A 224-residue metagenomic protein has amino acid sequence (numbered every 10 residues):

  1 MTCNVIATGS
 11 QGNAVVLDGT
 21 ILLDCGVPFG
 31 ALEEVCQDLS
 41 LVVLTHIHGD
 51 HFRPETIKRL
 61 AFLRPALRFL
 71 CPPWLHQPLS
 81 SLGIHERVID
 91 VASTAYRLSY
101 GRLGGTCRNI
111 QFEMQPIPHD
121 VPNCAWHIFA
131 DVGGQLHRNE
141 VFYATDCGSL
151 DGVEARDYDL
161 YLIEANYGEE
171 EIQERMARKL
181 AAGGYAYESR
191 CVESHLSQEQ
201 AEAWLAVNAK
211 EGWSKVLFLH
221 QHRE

Functional and structural regions predicted by a protein language model:
M1-Q37, C124-D146, L160: Conserved beta-strand hairpin/beta-sheet module of binuclear metal-dependent hydrolase folds, prominently
A7-T8, T20, C25-V27, I47 (+5 more regions): Active-site metal-binding loops of divalent metal-dependent hydrolases
Q11-A14, D50, F112-M114: Structured catalytic core of nucleotide-sugar glycosyltransferases
D18, D38-L39, A66, R138 (+2 more regions): A general structural motif
P28-L75: Active-site metal-binding motif and surrounding structural segment of the metallo-beta-lactamase
L32, D151-E154: Short conserved loop adjoining the S-adenosyl-L-methionine
C71-R138: Metallo-beta-lactamase
E154-E224: Cap/insert and terminal regions of metallo-dependent hydrolase folds
